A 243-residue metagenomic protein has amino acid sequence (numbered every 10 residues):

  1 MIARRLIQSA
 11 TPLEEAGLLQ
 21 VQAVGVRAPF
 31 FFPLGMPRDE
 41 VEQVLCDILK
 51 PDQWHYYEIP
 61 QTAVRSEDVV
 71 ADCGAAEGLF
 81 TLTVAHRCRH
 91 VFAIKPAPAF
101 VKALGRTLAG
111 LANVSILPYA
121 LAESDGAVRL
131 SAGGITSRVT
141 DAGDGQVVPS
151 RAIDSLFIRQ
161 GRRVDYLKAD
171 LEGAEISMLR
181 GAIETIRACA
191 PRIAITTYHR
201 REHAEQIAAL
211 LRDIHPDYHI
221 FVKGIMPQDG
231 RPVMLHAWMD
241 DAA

Functional and structural regions predicted by a protein language model:
M1-A243: Phosphate/nucleotide-binding beta-alpha loop and adjacent structural elements of enzyme active sites
